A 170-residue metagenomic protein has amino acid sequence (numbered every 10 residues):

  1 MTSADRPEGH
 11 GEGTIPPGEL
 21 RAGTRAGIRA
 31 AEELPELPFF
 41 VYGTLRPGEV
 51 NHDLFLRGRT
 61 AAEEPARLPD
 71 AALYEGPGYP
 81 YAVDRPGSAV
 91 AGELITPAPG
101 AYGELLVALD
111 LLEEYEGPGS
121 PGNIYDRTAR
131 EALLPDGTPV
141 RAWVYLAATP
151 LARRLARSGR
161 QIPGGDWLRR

Functional and structural regions predicted by a protein language model:
T2-R170: Glycine-aromatic micro-motifs
